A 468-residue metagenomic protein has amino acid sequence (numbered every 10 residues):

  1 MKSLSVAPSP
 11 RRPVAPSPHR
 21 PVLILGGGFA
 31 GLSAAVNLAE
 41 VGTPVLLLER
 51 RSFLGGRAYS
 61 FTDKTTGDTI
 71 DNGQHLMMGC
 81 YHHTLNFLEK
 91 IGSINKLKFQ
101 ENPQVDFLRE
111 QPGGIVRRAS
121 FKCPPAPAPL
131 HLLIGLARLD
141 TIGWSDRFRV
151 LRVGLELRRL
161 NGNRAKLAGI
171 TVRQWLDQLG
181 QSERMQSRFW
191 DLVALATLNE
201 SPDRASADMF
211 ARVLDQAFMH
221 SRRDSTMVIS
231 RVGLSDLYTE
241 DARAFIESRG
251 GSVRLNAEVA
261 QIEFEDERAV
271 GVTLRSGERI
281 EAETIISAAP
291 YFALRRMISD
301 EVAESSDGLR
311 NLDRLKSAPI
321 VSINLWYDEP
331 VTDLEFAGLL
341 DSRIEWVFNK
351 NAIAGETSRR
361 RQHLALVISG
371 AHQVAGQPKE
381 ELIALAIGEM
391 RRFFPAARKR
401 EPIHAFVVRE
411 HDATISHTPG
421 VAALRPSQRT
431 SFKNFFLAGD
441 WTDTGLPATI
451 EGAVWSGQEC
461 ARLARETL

Functional and structural regions predicted by a protein language model:
M1-V22, E40-V41: Extreme N-terminal leader/targeting segments of oxidoreductases
K2, P103, A257-A397, R425: Mid-domain catalytic core of redox enzymes that form a hydrophobic substrate pocket/lid adjacent to a catalytic redox
R20-L47: N-terminal Rossmann-like FAD-binding beta1-loop-alpha1 element of flavoenzymes
A39-K64: Glycine-rich FAD pyrophosphate-binding loop
H75-H82, R164-A168, L179, S221-F245 (+2 more regions): Short beta-strand to alpha-helix junction loop
T84-L85, E89-K90, I94-R212: Mobile amphipathic helical/loop "lid" adjacent to a hydrophobic cofactor/ligand pocket
M209, I353-S358, E410-L437, W441-D443: FAD-binding beta-loop-beta segment adjacent to the flavin cofactor pocket
A211-S276, I280, T284, A288: Helical element adjacent to the flavin cofactor pocket in flavoenzyme catalytic cores
